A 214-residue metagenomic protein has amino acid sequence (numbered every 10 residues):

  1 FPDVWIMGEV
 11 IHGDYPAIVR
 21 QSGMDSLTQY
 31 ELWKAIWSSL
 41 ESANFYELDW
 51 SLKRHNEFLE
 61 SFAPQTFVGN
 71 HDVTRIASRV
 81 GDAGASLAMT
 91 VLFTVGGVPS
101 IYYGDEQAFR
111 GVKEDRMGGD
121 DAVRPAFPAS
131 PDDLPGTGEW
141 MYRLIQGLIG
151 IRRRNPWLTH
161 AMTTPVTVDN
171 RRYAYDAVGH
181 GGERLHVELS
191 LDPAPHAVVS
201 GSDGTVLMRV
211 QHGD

Functional and structural regions predicted by a protein language model:
F1-P64, V91, R110-G147, I151 (+3 more regions): Active-site-proximal helices and loops of the catalytic beta/alpha 8
D3-G8, V98-D105, P156-M162: Acidic/polar loop patches that form or flank catalytic/metal-binding clefts of enzymes that bind anionic ligands
M7-E9, T66-G69, Y102-D105, V187-S190: Short beta-strand segments
F58-D82: Active-site clefts of carbohydrate-active enzymes
A63-P64, P99, R171, E183-L185: A generic secondary-structure signal marking the coil-to-beta-strand transition
A83-M89: Short, acidic/polar
F93-G97: C-terminal substrate/ligand-recognition segments
W157-E183: Surface beta-strand/loop "capping" patches
